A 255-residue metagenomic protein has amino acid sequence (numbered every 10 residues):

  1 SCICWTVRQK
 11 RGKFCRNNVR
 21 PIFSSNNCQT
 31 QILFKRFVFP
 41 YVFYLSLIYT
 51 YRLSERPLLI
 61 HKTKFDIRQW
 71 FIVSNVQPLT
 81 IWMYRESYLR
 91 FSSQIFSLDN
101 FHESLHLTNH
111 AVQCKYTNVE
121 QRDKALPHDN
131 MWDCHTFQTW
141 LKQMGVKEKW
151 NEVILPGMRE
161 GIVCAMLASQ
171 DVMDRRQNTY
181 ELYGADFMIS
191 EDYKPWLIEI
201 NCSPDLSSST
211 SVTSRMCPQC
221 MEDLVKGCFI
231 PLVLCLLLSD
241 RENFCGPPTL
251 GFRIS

Functional and structural regions predicted by a protein language model:
C2-E181, S190-D192, S214, C220-G227 (+3 more regions): Catalytic core of tubulin tyrosine ligase-like
Y183-A185: Short loop/turn microsegments at loop-to-beta-strand junctions
F187-I189, K194-C202: A short beta-strand motif that forms the metal-chelation/ATP-contact edge of phosphoryl-transfer active sites
E199, E242-N243: Residue-level detector of alpha-helical hydrophobic segments embedded in or interacting with membranes
N201-S209: Glycine-rich phosphate/pyrophosphate-binding beta-alpha loops
